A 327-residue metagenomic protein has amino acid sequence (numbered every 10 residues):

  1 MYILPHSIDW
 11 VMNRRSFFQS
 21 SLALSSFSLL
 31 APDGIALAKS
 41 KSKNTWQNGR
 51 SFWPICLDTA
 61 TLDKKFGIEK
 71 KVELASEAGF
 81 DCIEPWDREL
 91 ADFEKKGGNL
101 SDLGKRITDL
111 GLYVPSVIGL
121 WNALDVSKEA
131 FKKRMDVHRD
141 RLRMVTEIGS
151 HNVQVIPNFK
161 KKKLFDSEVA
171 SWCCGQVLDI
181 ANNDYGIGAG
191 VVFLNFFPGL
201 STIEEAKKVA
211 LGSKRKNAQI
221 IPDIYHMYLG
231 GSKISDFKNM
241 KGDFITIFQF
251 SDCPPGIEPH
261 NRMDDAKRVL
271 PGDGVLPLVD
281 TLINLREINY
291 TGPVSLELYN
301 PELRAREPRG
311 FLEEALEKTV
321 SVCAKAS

Functional and structural regions predicted by a protein language model:
Y2-C56, T61-G79, I203-P222, Y228-S327: Histidine-acidic metal/acid-base catalytic patches
S21-A31, K41-G49, R106-Y113, L124-I220 (+1 more regions): Active-site acidic/histidine proton-transfer and metal-coordination neighborhood in alpha/beta enzyme cores
T61-D63, D87-E89, L120-A123, P157-K161 (+4 more regions): Active-site-proximal loop/turn and secondary-structure-junction residues that shape catalytic pockets, frequently
K65, E69, G97, S101 (+5 more regions): Non-membrane alpha-helical structural segments and their capping/turn regions in soluble enzymes
E84-I107, N158-K161: Glycine-rich, proline-tolerant flexible connector loops at the mouths of alpha/beta enzymes
E89-A91, N122-K128, K161-F165, G230 (+1 more regions): A short acidic, helix-capping loop that chelates divalent metal ions and anchors anionic groups
